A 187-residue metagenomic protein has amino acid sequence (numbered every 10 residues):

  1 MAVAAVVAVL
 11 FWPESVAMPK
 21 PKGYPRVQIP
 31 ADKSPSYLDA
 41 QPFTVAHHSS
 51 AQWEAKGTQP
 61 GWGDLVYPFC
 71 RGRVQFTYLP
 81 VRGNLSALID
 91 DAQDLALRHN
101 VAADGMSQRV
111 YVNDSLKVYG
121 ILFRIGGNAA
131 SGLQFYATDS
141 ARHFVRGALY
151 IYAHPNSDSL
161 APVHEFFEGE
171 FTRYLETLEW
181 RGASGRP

Functional and structural regions predicted by a protein language model:
M1-G72, N84-Q93, V101-V110, D114-K117 (+2 more regions): N-terminal targeting sequences that direct proteins away from the cytosol to non-cytosolic compartments
T77-Y78: A short gly/proline-enriched turn/hairpin at secondary-structure junctions
R109-V110, G132-D139: Hydrophobic/aromatic beta-strand elements that line small-molecule binding cavities or substrate pockets in beta-rich
G120-G127: Short beta-strand segments that buttress and anchor functional surface loops
L122, R146-A148: Beta-strand secondary-structure signal
S140-R146: Short hydrophobic/glycine-rich mini-motifs in sensory/regulatory modules that couple input to downstream signaling
